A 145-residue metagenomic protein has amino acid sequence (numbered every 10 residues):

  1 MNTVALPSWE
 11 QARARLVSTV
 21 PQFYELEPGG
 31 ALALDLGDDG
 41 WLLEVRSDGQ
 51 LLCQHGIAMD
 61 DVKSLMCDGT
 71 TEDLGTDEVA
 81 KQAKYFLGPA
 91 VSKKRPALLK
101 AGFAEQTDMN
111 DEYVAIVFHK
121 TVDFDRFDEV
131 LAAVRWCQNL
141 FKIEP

Functional and structural regions predicted by a protein language model:
M1-L52, I57, T70-T71, T76 (+2 more regions): Charge-rich, low-complexity N-terminal segments
L16, Y113-P145: Acidic, proline/glycine-rich low-complexity IDRs
F23, E105, F141-E144: Short secondary-structure junctions and interdomain/linker hinges
L36, H55-M59, F118-F124: Short beta-strand-to-loop capping motifs
E44, K63-L65, R126: Short acidic, gly/pro-rich beta-turn/loop elements at beta-sheet edges and active-site/ligand-binding grooves
L52-I116: Short, internal acidic amphipathic alpha-helical interface segments that mediate docking to partner proteins
